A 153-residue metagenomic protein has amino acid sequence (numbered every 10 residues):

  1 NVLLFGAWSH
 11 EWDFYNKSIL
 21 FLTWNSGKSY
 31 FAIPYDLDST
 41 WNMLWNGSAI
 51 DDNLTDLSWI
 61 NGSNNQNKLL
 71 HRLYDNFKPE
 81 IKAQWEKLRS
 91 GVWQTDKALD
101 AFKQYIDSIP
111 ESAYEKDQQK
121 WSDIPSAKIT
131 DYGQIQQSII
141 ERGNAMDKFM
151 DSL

Functional and structural regions predicted by a protein language model:
N1-N16, F21-L153: Middle-to-C-terminal accessory/interaction subdomains
